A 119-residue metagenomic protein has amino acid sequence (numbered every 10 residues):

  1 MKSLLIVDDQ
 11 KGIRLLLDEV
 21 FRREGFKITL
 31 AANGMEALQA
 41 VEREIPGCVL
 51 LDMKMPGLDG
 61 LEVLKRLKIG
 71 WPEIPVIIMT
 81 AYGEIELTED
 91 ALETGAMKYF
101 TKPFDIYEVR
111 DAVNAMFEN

Functional and structural regions predicted by a protein language model:
L15-E19, R23: Charged docking surfaces used in two-component/phosphorelay signaling
G25-A32, A40: Short hydrophobic/Thr-rich beta-strand motif most characteristic of the beta2 strand and flanking loop of CheY-like
N33-E36, D59-E62: Acidic catalytic/metal-coordinating carboxylates
E44-L50: Active-site beta3 strand of CheY-like receiver
M55: Receiver (REC) domain active-site loop signature in two-component systems and cognate sites in sensor histidine kinases
E62, G83-K98: Alpha4 helix (beta4-alpha4-beta5 surface) of REC/receiver domains from two-component response regulators
E86, F104-V113: C-terminal output helix
